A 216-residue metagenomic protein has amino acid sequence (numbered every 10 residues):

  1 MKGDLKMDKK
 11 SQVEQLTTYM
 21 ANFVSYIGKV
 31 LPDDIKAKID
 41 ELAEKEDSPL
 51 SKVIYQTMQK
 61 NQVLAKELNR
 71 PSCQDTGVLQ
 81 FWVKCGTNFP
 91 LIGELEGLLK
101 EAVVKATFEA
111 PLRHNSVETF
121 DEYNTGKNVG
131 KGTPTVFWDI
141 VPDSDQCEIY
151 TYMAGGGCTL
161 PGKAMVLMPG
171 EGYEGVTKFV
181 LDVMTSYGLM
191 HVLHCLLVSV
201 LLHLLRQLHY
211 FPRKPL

Functional and structural regions predicted by a protein language model:
K2-S199, L204-L216: Non-transmembrane, aqueous-exposed alpha-helical and coiled segments at domain scale
